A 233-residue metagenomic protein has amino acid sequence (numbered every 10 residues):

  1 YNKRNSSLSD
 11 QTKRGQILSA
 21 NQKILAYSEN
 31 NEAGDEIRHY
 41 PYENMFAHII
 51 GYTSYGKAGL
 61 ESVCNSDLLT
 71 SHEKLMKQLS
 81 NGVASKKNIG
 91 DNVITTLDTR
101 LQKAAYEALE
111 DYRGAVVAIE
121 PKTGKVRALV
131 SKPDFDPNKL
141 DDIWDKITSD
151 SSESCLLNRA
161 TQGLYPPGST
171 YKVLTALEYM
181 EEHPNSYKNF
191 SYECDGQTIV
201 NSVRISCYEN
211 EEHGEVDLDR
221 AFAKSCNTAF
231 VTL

Functional and structural regions predicted by a protein language model:
Y1-W144, C155, L164, F190: Periplasmic/cell-envelope proteins involved in peptidoglycan metabolism and beta-lactam response
I89-K122, D141-L233: Active-site loop and adjoining helix of the penicillin-binding protein/serine DD-peptidase-beta-lactamase fold
